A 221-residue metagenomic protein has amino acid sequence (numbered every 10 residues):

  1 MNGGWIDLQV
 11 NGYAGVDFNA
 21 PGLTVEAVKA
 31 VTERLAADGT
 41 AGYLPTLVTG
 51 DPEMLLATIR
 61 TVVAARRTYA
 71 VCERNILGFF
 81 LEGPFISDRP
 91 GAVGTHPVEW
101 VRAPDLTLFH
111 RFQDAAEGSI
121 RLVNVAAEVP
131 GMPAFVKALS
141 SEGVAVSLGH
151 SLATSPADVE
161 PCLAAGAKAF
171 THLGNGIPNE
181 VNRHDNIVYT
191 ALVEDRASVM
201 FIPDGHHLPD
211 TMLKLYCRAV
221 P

Functional and structural regions predicted by a protein language model:
N2-G22: Di-metal (Zn2+ and/or Mg2+/Mn2+) metal-binding site signature of metallo-dependent hydrolases with the MBL/beta-CASP
N11-D17, K29-T58, R74-S87, A116-E128 (+4 more regions): Divalent metal-dependent hydrolysis catalytic cores, especially in the metallo-beta-lactamase
L23, M54-T58, H96-P104: Alpha-helix N-cap and loop-to-helix initiation/capping positions
T32, L56-V63, F109-H110, V136 (+2 more regions): Generic structural signal for well-ordered alpha-helices, preferentially at hydrophobic/aromatic core positions
G39, V63-A70, A116-E117, D195 (+1 more regions): Structural signal for hydrophobic packing residues in well-ordered secondary-structure cores of soluble enzyme domains
L55-A70, A134-A145: Short, electropositive alpha-helical surface patch
L81, D88-N186: Divalent metal-binding pocket/active-site signature
A157-P221: Active-site-adjacent C-terminal substructures of enzyme catalytic domains
